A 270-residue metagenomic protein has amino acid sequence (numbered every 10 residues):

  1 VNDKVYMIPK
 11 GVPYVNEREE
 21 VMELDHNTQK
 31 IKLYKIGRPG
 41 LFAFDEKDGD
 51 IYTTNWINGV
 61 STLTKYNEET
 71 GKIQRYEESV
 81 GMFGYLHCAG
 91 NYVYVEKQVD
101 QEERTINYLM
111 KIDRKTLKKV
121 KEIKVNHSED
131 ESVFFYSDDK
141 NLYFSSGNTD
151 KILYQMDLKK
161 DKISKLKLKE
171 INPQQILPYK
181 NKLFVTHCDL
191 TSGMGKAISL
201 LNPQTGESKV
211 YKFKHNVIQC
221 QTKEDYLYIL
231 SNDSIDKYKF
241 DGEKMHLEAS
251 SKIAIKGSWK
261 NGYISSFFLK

Functional and structural regions predicted by a protein language model:
V1-N2, I36-D48, E78-G90, V125-D139 (+3 more regions): Repeated scaffold domains used in trafficking and secretory/extracellular systems, primarily beta-propellers
M7-I8, Y52-T53, Y94-E96, F144-S145 (+2 more regions): Residue position within the beta-strands of beta-propeller blades
Y14-M22, G59-T64, Q101-M110, T149-Q155 (+2 more regions): Structural motif
L24-Q29, Y66-G71, D113-L117, M156-D161 (+2 more regions): Short loop/turn segments that connect beta-strands within beta-propeller blades
T28-K35, G71-E78, K118-V125, D161-L168 (+2 more regions): A short beta-strand motif characteristic of beta-propeller blades
D45, T53-D138, L142-D150: Solenoidal tandem-repeat scaffolds enriched in leucines and small polar residues
N107-M110, K119-H215: Eukaryotic tandem repeat interaction scaffolds
L230-K270: Blade-level signature of beta-propeller repeat domains, shared across WD40, Kelch, NHL, RCC1 and BNR/Asp-box propellers
